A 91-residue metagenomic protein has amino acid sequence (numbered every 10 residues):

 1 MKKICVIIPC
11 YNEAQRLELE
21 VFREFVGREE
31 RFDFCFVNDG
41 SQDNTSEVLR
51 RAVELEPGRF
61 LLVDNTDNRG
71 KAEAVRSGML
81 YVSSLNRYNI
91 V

Functional and structural regions predicted by a protein language model:
K3-C5, D33: Cell-envelope/extracellular polymer assembly enzymes that use nucleotide-activated donors
V6, V91: Receiver (REC) domain switch-region micro-motif
I8-C10, N38: Short beta-strand/turn micro-motifs composed of small residues that flank or help shape donor/cofactor-binding pockets
N12, S41, G70: Alpha/beta-hydrolase active-site loop signature
N12-G27: Short, well-formed alpha-helical segments that are part of the catalytic scaffolds of diverse glycosyltransferases
F32, E47-L85, I90: Conserved donor nucleotide-binding strand/loop of the catalytic core
N38-E47: A conserved acidic beta->alpha catalytic loop
